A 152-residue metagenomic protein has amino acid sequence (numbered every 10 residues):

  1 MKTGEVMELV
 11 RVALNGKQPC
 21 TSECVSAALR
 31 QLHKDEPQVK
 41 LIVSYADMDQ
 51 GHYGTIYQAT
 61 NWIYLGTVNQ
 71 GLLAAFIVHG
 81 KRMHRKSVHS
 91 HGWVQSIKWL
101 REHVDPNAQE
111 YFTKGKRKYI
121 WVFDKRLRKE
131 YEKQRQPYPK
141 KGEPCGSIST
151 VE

Functional and structural regions predicted by a protein language model:
M1-P106: Acyl-donor binding region in acyl/amide transferases
T60, T67, H79, G115 (+3 more regions): Generic signature of intrinsically disordered, low-complexity segments enriched in small/polar residues
L65, L127-K129, G146: Amphipathic alpha-helical interaction segments
V88-R126, Y131: A conserved mid-domain beta-alpha-beta active-site/ligand-binding segment of alpha/beta enzyme cores
E132-E152: Short, cationic low-complexity segments
